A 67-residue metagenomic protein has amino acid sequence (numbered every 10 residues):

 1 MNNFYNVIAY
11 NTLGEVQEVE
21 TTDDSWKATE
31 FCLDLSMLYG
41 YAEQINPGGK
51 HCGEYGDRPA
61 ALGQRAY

Functional and structural regions predicted by a protein language model:
M1-Q17, Q44-P47: Short aromatic-glycine-(Arg/Gly/Cys) micro-motifs in beta-strand/loop hairpins
A9-Y10, W26, C32: Short, well-ordered helical secondary-structure segments
V16-Q17, T29, L33-Y67: Short, mixed-charge low-complexity intrinsically disordered segments
T21-S25: Conserved aromatic
